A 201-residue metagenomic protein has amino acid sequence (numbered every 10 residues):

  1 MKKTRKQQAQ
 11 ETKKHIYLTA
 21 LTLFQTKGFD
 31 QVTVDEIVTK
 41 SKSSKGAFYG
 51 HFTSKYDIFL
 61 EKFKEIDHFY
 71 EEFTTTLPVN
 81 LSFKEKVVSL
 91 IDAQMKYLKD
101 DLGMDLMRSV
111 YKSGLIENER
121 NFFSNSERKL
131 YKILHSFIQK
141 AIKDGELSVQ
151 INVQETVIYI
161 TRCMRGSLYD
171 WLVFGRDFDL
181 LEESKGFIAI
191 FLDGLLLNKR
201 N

Functional and structural regions predicted by a protein language model:
M1-K27, Q31-S43, D57: Basic, helix-initiating cap at the start of DNA-binding domains
K42-F52: Short hydrophobic/aromatic patch on the recognition helix
F52, I58-I66: Alpha-helical DNA-contacting segments of helix-turn-helix folds
E61, T75-D101, V153, V157-I160 (+2 more regions): Hydrophobic alpha-helical connector segments
N80-S82, G103-S109, S113-N118, E155-Y159 (+1 more regions): Anionic, Ser/Thr-rich low-complexity intrinsically disordered regions
M95-H135, E146: Short secondary-structure transition hinges
K129-T156, L196-N198: Hydrophobic alpha-helical bundle segments that form small-molecule/ligand-binding pockets
V149-D170, E182-D193: Hydrophobic alpha-helical segments that form the core of small-molecule binding pockets and/or dimer interfaces
